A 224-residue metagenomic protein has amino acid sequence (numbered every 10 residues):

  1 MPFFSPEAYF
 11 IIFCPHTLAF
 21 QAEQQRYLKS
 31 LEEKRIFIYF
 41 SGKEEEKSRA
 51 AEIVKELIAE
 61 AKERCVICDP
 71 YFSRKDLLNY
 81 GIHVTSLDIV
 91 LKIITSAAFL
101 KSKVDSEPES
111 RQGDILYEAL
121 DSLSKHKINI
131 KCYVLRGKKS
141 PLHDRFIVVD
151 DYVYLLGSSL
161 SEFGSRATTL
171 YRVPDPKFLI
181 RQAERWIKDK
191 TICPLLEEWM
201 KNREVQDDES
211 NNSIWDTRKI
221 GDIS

Functional and structural regions predicted by a protein language model:
M1-A50, L77-S224: PLD/PLD-like phosphodiesterase catalytic module centered on the HKD motif
I38-S41, E63-C68: Short hydrophobic beta-strand segments
L57-K62: Secondary-structure "cap/kink" motif recognition
C65-D69, K131-V134: Short catalytic-loop micro-motif centered on adjacent basic/acidic residues
F72-K75: Short, solvent-exposed loop/turn at the beta-strand->alpha-helix junction within individual leucine-rich repeat
